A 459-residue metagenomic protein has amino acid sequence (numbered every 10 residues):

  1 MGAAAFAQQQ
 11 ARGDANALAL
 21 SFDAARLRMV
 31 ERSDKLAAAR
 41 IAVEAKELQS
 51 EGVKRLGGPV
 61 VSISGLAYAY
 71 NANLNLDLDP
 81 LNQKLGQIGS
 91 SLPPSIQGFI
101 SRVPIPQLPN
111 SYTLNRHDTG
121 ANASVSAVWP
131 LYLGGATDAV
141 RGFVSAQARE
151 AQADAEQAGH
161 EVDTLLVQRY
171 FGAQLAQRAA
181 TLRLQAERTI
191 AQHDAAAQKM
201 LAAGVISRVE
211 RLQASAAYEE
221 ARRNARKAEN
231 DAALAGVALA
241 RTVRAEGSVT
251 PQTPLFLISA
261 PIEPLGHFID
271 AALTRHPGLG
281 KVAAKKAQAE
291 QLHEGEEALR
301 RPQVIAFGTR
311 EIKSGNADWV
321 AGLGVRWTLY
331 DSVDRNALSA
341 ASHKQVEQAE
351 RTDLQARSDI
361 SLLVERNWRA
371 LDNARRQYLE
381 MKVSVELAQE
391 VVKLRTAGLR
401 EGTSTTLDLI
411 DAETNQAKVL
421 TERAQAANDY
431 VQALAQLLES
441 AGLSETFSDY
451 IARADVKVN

Functional and structural regions predicted by a protein language model:
A7-D14, A67-N75, D79-Q87, E422-N459: Acidic, low-complexity, intrinsically disordered peripheral segments
Q10-R26: Regulatory alphaC helix of protein kinase catalytic domains
L20, S50, A153, Q157-A271 (+5 more regions): Periplasmic alpha-helical coiled-coil/stalk elements that build and connect Gram-negative outer-membrane
S21, V60-L74, L78-Q157, G280-A356: Small/polar-residue-enriched beta-strand and adjacent coil segments characteristic of outer-membrane beta-barrel
M29-K35, A245, T274-G278: Short loop-to-helix capping motifs
S207, I360, N367, G402-T406: Alpha-helical heptad-repeat coiled-coil segments that mediate oligomerization/polymerization in large
